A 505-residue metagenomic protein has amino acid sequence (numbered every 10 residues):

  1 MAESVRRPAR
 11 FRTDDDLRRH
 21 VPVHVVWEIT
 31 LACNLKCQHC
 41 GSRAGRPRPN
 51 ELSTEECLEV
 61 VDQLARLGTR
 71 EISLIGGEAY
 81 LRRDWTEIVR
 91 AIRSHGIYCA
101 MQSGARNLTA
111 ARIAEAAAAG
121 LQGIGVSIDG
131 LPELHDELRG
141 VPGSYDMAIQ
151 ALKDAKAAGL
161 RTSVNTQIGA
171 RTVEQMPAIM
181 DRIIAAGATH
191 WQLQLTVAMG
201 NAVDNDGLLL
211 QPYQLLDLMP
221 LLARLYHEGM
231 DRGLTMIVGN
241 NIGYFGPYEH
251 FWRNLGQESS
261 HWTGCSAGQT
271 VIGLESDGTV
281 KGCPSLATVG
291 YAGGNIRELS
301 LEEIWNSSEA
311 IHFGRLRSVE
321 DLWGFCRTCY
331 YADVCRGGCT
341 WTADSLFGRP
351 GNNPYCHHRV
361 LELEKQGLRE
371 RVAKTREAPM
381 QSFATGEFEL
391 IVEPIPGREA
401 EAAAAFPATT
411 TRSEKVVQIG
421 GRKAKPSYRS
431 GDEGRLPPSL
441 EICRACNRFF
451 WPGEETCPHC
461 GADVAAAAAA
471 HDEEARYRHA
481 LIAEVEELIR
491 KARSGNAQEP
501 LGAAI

Functional and structural regions predicted by a protein language model:
M1, R6, A118-Q122, S127-D129 (+2 more regions): Radical SAM enzyme [4Fe-4S]-AdoMet core and its adjacent flexible, acidic and glycine-rich loops/tails across
M1-G123, L210: Conserved alpha-helical substructure of the radical SAM core
S4, P8-R10, D16, S285-R422 (+1 more regions): Flexible mid-to-C-terminal extensions adjoining Fe-S/redox cofactors in radical SAM and related proteins
V26, T30, N34, W262 (+6 more regions): Residues immediately within or flanking Cys/His clusters that coordinate Zn2+ in small zinc-binding modules
C37, C326, C443-C446, C457-C460: Short cysteine-rich clusters marking metal-coordination/redox-active sites
G41, Y330, H357-V360, N447 (+1 more regions): Cys/His-coordinated zinc-binding microdomains
N352-H357, G453-A462: Cysteine-rich micro-motifs
G461-H471: Short Cys/His-rich micro-motifs in 6-15 aa windows
